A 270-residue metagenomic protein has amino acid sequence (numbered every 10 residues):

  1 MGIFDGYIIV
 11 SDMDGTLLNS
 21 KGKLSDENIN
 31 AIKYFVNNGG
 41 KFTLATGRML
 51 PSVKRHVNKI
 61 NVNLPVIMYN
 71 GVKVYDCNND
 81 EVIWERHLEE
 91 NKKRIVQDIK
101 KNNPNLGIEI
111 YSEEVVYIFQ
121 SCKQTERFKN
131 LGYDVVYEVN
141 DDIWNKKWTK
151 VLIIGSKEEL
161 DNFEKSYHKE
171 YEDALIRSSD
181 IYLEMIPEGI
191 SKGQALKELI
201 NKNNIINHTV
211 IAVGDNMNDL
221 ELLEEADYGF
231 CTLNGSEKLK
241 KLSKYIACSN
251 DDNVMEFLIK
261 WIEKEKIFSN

Functional and structural regions predicted by a protein language model:
M1-M13, L17: Extreme N-terminal segment that seeds HTH/winged-HTH DNA-binding domains in transcriptional regulators
I3-I8, S25, E184-N270: Mg2+-dependent phosphoryl-transfer enzymes with acidic/Ser/Thr/Gly-rich catalytic loops
M13, R48, D215-N216: Active-site metal-binding loops of divalent metal-dependent hydrolases
K21-Q124: Active-site phosphate-binding/coordination module
G22-G39, E85-K92, G132-V136, G189-N201 (+2 more regions): Short, acidic loop-to-helix structural element flanking the phosphoryl-transfer center in phosphate-processing enzymes
G39-T43, N63-L64, T149-K150, H208-V210 (+1 more regions): Short active-site oxyanion
I60-V62, N70, N78, K169-Y171 (+2 more regions): Short, structured coil segments at secondary-structure junctions
N102-V213, M217-L222, N234: Conserved acidic, metal-coordinating active-site core of Asp-based, Mg2+-dependent phosphoryl-transfer enzymes
